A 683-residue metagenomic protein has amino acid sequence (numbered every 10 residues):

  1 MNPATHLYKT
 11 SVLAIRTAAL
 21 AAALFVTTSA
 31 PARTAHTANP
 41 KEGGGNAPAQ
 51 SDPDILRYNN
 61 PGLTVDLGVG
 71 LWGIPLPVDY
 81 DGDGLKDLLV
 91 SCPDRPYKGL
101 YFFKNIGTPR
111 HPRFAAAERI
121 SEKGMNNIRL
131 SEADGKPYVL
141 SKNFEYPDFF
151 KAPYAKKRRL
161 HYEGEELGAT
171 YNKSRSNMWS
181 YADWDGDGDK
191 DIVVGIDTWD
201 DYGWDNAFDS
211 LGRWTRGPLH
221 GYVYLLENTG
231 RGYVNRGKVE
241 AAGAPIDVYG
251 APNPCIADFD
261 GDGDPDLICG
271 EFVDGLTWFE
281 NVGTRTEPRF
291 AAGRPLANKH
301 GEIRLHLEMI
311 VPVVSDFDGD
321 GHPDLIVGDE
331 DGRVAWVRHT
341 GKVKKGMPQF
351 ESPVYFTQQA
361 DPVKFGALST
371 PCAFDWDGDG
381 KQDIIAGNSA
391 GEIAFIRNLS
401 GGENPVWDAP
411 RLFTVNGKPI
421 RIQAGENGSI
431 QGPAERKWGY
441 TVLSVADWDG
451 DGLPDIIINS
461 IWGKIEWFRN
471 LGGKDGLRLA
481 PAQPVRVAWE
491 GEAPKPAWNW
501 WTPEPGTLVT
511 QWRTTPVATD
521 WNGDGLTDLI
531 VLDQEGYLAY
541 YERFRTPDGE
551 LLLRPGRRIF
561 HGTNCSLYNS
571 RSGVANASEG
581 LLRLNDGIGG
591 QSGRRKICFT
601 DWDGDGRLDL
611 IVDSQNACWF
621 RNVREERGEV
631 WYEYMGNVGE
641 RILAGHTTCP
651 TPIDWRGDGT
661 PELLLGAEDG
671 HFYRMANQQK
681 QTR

Functional and structural regions predicted by a protein language model:
M1-V12: N-terminal secretory signal peptides that target proteins for export/translocation
L7, T17, T34-T37: Positively charged, low-complexity intrinsically disordered regions
S11, T28-P31: Coiled-coil-like amphipathic alpha-helices with heptad-repeat character
A14-T27: Bacterial N-terminal signal peptides
A32-R683: Beta-propeller-forming repeat regions
